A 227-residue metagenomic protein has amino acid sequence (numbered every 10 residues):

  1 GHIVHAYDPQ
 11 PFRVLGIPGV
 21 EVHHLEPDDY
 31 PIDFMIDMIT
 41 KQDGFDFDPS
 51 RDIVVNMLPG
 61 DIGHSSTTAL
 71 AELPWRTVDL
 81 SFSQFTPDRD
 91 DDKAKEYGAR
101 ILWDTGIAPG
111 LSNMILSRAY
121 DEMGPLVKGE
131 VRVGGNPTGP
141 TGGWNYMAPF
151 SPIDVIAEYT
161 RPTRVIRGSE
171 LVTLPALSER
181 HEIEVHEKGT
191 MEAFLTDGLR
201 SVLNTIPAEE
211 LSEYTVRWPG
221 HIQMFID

Functional and structural regions predicted by a protein language model:
H2-H5, R76, K128, E210: Residues at the starts of beta-strands that form the adenosine-phosphate
H2-P18: NAD(P)-binding Rossmann-fold cofactor-contacting core
Q10-P11, P27-Y30, S81-T86, G106-A108: Short, acidic/turn-prone active-site loops that include or flank metal/cofactor- and phosphate-binding residues
P18-Y30: Rossmann-fold cofactor-recognition segment
D52-M57, T77-D79: N-terminal Rossmann-like NAD(P) cofactor-binding module of classical short-chain dehydrogenase/reductase
G63-W103: Rossmann-fold NAD(P)-binding glycine/threonine-rich loop
E96-P137, T141: Adenosine-phosphate binding glycine-rich loop
E122-D227: C-terminal catalytic/substrate-binding lobe primarily of soluble NAD(P)-dependent oxidoreductases
